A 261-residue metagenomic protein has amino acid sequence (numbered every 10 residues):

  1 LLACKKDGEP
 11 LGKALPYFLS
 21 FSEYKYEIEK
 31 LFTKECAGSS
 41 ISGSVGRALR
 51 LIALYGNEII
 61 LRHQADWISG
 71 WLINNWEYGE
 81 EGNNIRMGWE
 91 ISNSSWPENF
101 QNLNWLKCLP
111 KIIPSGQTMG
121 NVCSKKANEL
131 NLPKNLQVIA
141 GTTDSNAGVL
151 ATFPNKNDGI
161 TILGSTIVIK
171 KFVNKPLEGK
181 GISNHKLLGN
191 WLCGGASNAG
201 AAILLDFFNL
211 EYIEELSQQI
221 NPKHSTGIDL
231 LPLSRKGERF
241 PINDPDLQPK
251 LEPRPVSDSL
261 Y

Functional and structural regions predicted by a protein language model:
L1, S115-G116, L163-T166: Glycine-rich beta-strand-to-loop/alpha-helix junction loops that act as flexible
K5-K6: Short, acidic, Ser/Thr-enriched surface-loop or helix-capping motifs
E9-F21, N84-R86: A charged helix-plus-loop insertion that forms the helical arch/lid used to bind and gate nucleic-acid substrates
E23-E77, R86-N102, G120, S124-Y261: Active-site core segments that coordinate phosphate-bearing ligands/cofactors across diverse enzyme families
N104-L106: Intrinsically disordered, low-complexity regions enriched in Pro/Ser/Thr/Gly and acidic residues
